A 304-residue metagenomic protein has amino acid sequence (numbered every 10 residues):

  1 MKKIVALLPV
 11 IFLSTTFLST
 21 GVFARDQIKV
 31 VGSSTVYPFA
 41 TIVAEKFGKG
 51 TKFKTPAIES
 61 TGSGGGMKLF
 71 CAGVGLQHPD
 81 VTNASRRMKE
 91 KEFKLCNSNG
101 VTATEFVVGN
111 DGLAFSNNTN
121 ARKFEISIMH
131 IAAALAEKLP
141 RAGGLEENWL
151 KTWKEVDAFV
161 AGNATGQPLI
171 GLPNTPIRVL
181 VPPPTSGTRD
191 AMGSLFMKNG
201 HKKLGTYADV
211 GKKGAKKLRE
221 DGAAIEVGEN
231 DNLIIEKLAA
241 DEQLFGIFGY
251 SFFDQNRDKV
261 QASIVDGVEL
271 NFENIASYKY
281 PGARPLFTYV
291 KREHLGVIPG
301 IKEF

Functional and structural regions predicted by a protein language model:
M1-P9: Bacterial N-terminal signal peptides that target proteins for export
L13-F23: C-terminal segment of classical bacterial N-terminal signal peptides
A24-F304: Flexible loop/hinge segments at secondary-structure junctions
